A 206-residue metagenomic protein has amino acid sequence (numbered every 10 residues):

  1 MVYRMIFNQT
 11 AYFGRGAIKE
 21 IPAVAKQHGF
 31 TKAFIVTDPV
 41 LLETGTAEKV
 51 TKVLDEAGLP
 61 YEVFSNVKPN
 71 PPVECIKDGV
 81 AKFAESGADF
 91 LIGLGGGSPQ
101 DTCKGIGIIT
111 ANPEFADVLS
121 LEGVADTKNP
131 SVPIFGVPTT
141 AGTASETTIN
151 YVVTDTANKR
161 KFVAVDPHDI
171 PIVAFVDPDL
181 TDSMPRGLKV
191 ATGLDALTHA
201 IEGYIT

Functional and structural regions predicted by a protein language model:
M1-F64: An N-terminal, well-structured beta->alpha segment
Y12-K19, T44, E48, V73 (+3 more regions): Electropositive phosphate-/nucleotide-binding environments in soluble metabolic enzymes
E20-V24, K49, D78, G105 (+2 more regions): Alpha-helical scaffold segments in soluble metabolic enzymes
F30-K32, A88, P171: Local beta-strand N-terminus motif with an aromatic residue
F34-I35, F90-I92, F135: Conserved beta-strand elements of the Class I
L42-E114: N-terminal small/polar loop signature for handling phosphorylated ligands or for N-terminal nucleophile
N112-T206: A glycine/threonine-rich phosphate-anchoring loop and its flanking beta-alpha core in nucleotide/phosphate-binding
